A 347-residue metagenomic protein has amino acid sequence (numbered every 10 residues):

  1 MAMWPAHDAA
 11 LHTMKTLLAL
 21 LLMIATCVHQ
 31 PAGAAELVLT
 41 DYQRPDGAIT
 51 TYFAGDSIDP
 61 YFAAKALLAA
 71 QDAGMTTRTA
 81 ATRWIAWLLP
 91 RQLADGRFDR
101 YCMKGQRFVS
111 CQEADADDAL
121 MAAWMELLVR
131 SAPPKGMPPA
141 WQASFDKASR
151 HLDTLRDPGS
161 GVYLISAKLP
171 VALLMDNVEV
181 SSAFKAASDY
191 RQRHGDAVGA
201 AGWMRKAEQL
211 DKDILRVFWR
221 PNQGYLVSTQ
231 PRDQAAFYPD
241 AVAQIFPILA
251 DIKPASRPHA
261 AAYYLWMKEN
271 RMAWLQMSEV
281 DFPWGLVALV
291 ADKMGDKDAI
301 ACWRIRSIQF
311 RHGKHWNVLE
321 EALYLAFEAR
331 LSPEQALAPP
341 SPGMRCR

Functional and structural regions predicted by a protein language model:
D8-A9: Short hydrophobic alpha-helical segments enriched in small aliphatic residues
M14-T16: Positively charged n-region of N-terminal signal peptides that target proteins for export
A19-V28: Bacterial N-terminal signal peptides
P31-E36, A70-I85, L128-R150, S188-D211 (+4 more regions): Structural helix-adjacent loops and short alpha-helical linkers that scaffold large soluble proteins
A35-T40, F53-Y61, A114, P139-A143 (+4 more regions): Extended ligand-binding clefts on enzyme/binding-domain cores
L37, D41-A48, D56-T79, L93 (+1 more regions): Active-site core of glycosidic bond-cleaving carbohydrate-active enzymes
A54-D153, N177, I300, E328-A336: Aromatic-rich carbohydrate-recognition surfaces in CAZymes
